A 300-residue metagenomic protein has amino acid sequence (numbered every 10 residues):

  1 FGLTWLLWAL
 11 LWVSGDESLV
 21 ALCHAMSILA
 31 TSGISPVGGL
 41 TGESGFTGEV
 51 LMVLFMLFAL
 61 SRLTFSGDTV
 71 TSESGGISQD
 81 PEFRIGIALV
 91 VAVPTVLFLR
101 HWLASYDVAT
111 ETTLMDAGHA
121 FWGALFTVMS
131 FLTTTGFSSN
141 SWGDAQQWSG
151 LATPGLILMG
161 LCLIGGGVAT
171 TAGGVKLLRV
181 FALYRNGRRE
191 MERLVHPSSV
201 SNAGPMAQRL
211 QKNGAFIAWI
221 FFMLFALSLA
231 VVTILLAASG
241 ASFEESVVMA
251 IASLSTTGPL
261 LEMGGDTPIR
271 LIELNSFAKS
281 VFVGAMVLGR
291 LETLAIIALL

Functional and structural regions predicted by a protein language model:
F1-L300: Membrane-proximal intracellular helices of multi-pass ion channels
